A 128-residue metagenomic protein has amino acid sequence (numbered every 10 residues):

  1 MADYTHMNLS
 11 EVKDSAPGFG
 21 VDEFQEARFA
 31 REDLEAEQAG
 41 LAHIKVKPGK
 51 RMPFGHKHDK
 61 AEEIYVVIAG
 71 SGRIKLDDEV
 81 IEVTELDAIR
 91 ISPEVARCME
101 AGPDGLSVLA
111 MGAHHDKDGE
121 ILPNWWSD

Functional and structural regions predicted by a protein language model:
M1-A39, G119-D128: A short, N-terminal "cap"/entry segment at the start of jelly-roll beta-barrel domains of the cupin/DSBH fold
F24-F29, A42-D59: Conserved short histidine dyad/triad with adjacent acidic residue
R31-D33, P53-H58, E100-A101, N124: Short histidine-centered beta-strand/loop micro-motifs that create catalytic or ligand/metal-coordination sites
R51-M52, R73, I89, P93-C98: Histidine-centered metal-chelating micro-motifs
K60, E79, V95, D104-G105: A generic "binding-loop/recognition-motif" signal
K60-E62, V66-G72: Glycine- and acidic-residue-biased ligand/ion/polar-headgroup-sensing regions
D78-E94: Short acidic-glycine-tyrosine-enriched beta hairpin
C98-D128: Double-stranded beta-helix
